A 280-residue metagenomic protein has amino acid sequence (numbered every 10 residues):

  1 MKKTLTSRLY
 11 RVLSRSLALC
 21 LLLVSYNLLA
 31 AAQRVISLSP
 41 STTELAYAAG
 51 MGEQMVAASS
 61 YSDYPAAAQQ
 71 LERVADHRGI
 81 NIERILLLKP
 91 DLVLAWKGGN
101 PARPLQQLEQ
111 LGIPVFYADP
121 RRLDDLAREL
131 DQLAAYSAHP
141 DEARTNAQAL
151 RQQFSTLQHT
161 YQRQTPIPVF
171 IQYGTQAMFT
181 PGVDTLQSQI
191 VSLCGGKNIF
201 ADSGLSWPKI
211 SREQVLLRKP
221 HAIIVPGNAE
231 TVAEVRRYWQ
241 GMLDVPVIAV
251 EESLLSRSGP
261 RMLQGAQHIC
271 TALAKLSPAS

Functional and structural regions predicted by a protein language model:
K2-A18: Bacterial N-terminal signal peptides that target proteins for export
S25-N27: N-terminal signal peptide c-region/cleavage motif recognized by signal peptidases
A30-R34, L92, A102-F179, F200-D202 (+1 more regions): Extracytoplasmic substrate-binding proteins
Q33-L88, L92-G99, P104, I199: A short, structured surface patch at a secondary-structure boundary
S39, K97-G98, Y173, S203 (+3 more regions): Short secondary-structure boundary segments
S59, D184-W207, I248-A249: His/Asp/Glu-enriched short active-site or ligand-binding loop at hydrolase and phosphoryl-transfer sites
I82-K89, L111, K209-K219: Short helices/loops that flank or line small-molecule/ion binding pockets
G99-Q110, A222-G241: A ligand-binding cleft/hinge motif common to bilobed small-molecule-binding domains
